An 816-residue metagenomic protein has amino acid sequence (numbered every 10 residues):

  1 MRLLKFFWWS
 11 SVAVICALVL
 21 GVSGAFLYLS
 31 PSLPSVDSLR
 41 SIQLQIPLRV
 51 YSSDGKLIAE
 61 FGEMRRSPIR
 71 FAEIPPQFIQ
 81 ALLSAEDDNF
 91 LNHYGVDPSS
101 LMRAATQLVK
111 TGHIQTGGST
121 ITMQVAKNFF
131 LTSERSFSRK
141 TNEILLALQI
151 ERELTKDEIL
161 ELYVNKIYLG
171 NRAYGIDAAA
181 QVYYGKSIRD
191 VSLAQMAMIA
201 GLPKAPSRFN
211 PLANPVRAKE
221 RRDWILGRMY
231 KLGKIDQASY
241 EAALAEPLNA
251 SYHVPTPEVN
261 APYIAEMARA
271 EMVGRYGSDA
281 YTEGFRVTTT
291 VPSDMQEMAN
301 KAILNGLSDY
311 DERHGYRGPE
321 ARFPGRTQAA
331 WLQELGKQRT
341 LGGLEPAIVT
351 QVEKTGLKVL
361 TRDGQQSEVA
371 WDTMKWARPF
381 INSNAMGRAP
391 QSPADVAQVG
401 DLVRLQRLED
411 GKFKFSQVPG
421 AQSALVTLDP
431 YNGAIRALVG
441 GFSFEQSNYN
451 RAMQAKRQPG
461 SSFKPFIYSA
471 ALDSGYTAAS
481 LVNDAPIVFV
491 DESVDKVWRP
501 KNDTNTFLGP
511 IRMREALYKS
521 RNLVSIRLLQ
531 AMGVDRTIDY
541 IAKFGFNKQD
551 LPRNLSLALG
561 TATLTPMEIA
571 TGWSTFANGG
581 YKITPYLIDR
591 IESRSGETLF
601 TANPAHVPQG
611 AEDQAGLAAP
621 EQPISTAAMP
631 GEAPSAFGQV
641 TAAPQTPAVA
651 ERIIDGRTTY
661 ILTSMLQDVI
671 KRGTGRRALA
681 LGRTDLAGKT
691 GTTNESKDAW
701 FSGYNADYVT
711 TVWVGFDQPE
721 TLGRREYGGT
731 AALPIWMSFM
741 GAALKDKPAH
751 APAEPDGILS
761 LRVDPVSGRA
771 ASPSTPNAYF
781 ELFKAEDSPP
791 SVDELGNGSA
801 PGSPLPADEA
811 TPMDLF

Functional and structural regions predicted by a protein language model:
M1-Y51, N89, V109: N-terminal type II signal-anchor transmembrane helix that functions as the membrane-insertion/stop-transfer segment
S23, L27, H113-D363, L528 (+4 more regions): Non-catalytic, structured segments within soluble enzyme domains
L82-L83, M229, A299, K354 (+7 more regions): Active-site SXXK
L91-L101, Y174-D177, D236-Y240, Y449 (+3 more regions): Short, well-structured active-site flanking segments
K110-R135, R189, T256-N260, Y431 (+3 more regions): Conserved catalytic neighborhood of penicillin-recognizing serine enzymes
P247-L248, H253, P257, V291 (+7 more regions): Active-site-proximal helix/loop microenvironment of the serine DD-peptidase/beta-lactamase transpeptidase fold
N249-A250, V254, P324-W331, Q351-T355 (+9 more regions): Soluble, non-transmembrane domains of envelope/secretory-pathway proteins that act on or interact with carbohydrate
A261-D279, S423-Q458, S469-A470, A542 (+5 more regions): Active-site beta-strand/loop architecture of penicillin-binding DD-peptidases
